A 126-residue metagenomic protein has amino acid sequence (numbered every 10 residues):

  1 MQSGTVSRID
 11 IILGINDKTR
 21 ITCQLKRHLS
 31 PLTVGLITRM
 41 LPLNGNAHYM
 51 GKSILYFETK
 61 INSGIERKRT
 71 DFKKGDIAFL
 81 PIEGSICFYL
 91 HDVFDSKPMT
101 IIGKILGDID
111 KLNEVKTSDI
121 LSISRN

Functional and structural regions predicted by a protein language model:
M1-P31, T38-M40: Long, hydrophobic N-terminal alpha-helical segment
C23, R27-N126: Glycine-rich active-site loops that engage anionic ligands at enzyme catalytic sites
